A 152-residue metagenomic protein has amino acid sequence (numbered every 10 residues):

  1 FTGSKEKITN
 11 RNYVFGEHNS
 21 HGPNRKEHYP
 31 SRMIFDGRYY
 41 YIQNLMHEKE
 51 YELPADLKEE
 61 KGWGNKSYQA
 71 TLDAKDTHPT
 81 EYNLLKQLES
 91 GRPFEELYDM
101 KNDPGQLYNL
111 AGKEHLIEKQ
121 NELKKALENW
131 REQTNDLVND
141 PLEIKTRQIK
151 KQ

Functional and structural regions predicted by a protein language model:
F1-E96, K151: C-terminal cap/loop subdomain of S1 sulfatases and analogous C-terminal strand-loop tails that border
K75-E95, M100-Q152: Long, internal low-complexity/basic segments
